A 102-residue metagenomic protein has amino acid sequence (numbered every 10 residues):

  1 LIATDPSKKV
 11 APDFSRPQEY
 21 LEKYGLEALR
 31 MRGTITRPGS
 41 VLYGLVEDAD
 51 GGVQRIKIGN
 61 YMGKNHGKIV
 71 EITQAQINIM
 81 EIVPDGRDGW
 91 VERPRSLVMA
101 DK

Functional and structural regions predicted by a protein language model:
L1-K102: Extended low-complexity, proline-rich intrinsically disordered regions
